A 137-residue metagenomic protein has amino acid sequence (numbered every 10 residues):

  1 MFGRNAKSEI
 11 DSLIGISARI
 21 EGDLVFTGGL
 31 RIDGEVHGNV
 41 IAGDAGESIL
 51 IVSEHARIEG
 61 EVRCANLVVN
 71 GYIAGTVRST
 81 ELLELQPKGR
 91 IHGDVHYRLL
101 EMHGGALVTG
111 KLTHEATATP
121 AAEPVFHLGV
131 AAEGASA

Functional and structural regions predicted by a protein language model:
M1-E59, V68, L82-A137: Intrinsically disordered, low-complexity terminal regions
V62: Extended lipid/amphipathic-ligand handling interfaces
S79: Short, solvent-exposed interaction modules
